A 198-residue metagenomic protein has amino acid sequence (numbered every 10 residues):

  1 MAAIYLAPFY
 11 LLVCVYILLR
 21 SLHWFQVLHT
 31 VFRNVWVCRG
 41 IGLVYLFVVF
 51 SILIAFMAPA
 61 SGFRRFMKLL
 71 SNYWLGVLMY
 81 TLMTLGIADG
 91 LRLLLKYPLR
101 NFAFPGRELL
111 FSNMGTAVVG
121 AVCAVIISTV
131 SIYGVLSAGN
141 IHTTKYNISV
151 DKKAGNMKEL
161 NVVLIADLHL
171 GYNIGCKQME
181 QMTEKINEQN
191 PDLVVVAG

Functional and structural regions predicted by a protein language model:
M1-G139: Non-catalytic terminal accessory segments
A138-G198: Membrane-embedded segments
